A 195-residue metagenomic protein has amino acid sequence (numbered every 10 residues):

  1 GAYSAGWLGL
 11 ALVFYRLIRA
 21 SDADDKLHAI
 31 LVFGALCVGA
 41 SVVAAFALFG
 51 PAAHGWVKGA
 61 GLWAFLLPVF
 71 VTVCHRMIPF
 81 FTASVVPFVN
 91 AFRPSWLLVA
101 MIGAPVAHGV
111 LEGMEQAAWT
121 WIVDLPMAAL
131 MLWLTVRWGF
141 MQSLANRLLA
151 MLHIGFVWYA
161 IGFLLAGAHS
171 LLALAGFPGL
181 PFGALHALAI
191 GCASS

Functional and structural regions predicted by a protein language model:
G1-S195: Hydrophobic alpha-helical transmembrane segments of multi-pass integral membrane proteins
